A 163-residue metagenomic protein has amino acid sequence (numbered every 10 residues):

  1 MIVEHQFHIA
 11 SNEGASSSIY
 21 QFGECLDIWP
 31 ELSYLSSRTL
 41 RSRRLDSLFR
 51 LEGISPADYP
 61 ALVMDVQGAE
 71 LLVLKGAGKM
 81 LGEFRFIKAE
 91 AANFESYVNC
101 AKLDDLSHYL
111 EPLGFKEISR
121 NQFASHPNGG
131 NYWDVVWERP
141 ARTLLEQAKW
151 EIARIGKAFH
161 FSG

Functional and structural regions predicted by a protein language model:
M1-G163: Phosphate/nucleotide-binding beta-alpha loop and adjacent structural elements of enzyme active sites
